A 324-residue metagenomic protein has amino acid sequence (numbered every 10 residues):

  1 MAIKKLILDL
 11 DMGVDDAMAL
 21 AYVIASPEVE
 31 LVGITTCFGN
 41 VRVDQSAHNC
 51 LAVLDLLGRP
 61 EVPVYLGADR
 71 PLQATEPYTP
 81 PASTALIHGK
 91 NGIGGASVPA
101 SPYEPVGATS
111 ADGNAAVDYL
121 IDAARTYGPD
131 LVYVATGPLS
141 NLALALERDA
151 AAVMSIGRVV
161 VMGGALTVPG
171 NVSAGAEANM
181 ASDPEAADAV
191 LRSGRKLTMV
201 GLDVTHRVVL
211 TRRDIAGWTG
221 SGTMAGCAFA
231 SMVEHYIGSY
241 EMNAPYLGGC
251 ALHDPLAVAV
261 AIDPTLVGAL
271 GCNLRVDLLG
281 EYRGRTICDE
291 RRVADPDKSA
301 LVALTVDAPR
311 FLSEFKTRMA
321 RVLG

Functional and structural regions predicted by a protein language model:
A2-A52, P60, G95-H206, R212: Active-site histidine-anchored catalytic micro-motif
A2-I3, Y22-V23, E30, A181-E185 (+1 more regions): Conformational coupling and interaction surfaces
M18-L20, Q45-S46, T75-P77, V172 (+2 more regions): Short, glycine/acidic-enriched capping/hinge loops at junctions between secondary-structure elements
T36-G39, G67-D69, L279: Acidic/polar N-terminal loop/beta-strand segments that form early-domain functional surfaces
A47-T126, K298-D307, F311, A320: Metal-dependent C-N hydrolase catalytic cores
V64, V190, V258: A residue-level signal for conserved active-site and pocket-lining positions in enzyme catalytic cores
L72-Q73, V168-P169, H206-R207, R283: Flexible loop/turn segments at secondary-structure boundaries
Y78-L86, S173-E177, I215: Short, surface-exposed amphipathic charged segments that create phosphate/polyanion-binding patches used for binding
